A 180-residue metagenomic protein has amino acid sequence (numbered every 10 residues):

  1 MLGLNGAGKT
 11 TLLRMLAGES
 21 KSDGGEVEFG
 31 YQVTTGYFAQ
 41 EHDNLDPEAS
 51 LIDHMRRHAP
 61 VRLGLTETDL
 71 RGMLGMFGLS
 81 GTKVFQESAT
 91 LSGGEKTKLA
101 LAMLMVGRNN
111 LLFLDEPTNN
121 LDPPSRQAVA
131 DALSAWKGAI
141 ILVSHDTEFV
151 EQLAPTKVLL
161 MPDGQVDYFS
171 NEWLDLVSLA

Functional and structural regions predicted by a protein language model:
M1-A180: ABC ATP-binding cassette signature C-motif
